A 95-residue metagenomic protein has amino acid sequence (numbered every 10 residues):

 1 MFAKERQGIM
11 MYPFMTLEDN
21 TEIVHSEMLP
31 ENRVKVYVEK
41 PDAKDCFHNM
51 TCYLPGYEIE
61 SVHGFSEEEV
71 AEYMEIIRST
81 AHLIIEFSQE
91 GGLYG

Functional and structural regions predicted by a protein language model:
M1-K35: Short, charged/polar N-terminal "headpieces" of proteins
F2-K4, M10-Y12, K44-C46, M50-L54 (+1 more regions): Alpha-helical membrane insertion/targeting regions
P13-M15, E58, M74, G95: Compositionally biased, intrinsically disordered low-complexity regions enriched in proline and serine
V24-E68: A short, structured beta-strand/loop element
H63-G95: Acidic, low-complexity intrinsically disordered segments
